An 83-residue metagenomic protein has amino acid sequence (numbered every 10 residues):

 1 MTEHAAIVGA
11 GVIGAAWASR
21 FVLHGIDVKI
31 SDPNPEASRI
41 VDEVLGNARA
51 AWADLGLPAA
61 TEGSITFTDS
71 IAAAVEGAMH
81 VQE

Functional and structural regions predicted by a protein language model:
M1-A51: NAD(P)+-binding Rossmann beta1-loop-alpha1 motif at the extreme N-terminus of oxidoreductases
P33-E36, I40, A50-E83: Rossmann-like NAD(P)-binding element
